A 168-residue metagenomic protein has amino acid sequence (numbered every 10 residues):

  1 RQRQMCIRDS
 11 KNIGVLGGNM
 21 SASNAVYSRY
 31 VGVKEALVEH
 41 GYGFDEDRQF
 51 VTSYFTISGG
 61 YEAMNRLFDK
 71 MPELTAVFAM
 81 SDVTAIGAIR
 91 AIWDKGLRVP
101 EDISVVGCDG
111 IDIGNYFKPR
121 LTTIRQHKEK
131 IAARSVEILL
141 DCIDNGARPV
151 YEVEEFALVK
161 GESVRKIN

Functional and structural regions predicted by a protein language model:
R1-N168: Bacterial carbohydrate/catabolite-sensing allosteric modules
